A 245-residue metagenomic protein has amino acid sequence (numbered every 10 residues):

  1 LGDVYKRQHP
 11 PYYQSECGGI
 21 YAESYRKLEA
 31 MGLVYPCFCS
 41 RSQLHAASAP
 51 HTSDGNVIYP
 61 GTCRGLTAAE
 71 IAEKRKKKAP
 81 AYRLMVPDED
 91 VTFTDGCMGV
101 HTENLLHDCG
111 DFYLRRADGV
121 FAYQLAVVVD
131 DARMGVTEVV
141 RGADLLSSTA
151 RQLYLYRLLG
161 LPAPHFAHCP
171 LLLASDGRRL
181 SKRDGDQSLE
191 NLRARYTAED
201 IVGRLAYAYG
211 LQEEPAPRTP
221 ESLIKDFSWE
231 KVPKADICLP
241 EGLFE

Functional and structural regions predicted by a protein language model:
L1-Y5: Short, small-residue-biased leader/transition segments that mark boundaries at the very start of proteins
R7-H9, A163-F166, Q212-R218: Short, surface-exposed acidic
H9-G19: Aromatic/His-enriched, Gly/Pro-containing loop or helix-boundary segments that lie immediately adjacent to catalytic
Y21-D54: A generic, well-ordered mixed alpha/beta core segment in the N-terminal half of proteins
E23, S147-A150, D200, R218: Generic recognition of stable, solvent-exposed alpha-helical segments in well-folded globular domains
E29, R157, Y207: Short polybasic/polar patches that bind polyanions
S42-S181, S188-L192, E241-E245: Active-site cores that bind ATP or allylic diphosphates and position pyrophosphate for catalysis
A72-E73, E89, R178-L180, D184-E245: Non-catalytic terminal extensions that flank enzyme cores
